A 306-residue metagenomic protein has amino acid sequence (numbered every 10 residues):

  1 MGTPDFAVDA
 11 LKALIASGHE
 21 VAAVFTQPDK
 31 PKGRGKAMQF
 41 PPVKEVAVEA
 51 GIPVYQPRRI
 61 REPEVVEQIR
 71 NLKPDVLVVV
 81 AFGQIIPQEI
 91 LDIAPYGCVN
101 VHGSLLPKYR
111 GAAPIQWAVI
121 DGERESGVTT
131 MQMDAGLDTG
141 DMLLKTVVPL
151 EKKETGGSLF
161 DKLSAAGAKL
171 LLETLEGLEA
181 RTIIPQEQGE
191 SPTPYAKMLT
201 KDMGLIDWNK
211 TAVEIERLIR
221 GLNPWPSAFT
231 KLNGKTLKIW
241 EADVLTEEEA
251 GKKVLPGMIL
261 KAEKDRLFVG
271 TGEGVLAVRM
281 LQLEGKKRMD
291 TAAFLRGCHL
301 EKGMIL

Functional and structural regions predicted by a protein language model:
M1-R34: N-terminal Rossmann-like dinucleotide-binding module
V8, K12-A16, E67-R70, Q88 (+1 more regions): Amphipathic, non-transmembrane alpha-helical secondary structure
S17, Q27, V76, V80-Y195 (+1 more regions): Donor/substrate-binding cores of folate-linked one-carbon enzymes
E20, G51-P53, G97: Conserved beta-strand segments of alpha/beta enzyme cores
Q27, P31-K73: N-terminal glycine-/serine-/threonine-rich beta1-alpha1-beta2 phosphate-ribose binding loop of Rossmann-like
K197-K210: Acyl-group handling in specialized metabolite and lipid biosynthesis
N209-L306: An anion-binding loop in the catalytic cleft
